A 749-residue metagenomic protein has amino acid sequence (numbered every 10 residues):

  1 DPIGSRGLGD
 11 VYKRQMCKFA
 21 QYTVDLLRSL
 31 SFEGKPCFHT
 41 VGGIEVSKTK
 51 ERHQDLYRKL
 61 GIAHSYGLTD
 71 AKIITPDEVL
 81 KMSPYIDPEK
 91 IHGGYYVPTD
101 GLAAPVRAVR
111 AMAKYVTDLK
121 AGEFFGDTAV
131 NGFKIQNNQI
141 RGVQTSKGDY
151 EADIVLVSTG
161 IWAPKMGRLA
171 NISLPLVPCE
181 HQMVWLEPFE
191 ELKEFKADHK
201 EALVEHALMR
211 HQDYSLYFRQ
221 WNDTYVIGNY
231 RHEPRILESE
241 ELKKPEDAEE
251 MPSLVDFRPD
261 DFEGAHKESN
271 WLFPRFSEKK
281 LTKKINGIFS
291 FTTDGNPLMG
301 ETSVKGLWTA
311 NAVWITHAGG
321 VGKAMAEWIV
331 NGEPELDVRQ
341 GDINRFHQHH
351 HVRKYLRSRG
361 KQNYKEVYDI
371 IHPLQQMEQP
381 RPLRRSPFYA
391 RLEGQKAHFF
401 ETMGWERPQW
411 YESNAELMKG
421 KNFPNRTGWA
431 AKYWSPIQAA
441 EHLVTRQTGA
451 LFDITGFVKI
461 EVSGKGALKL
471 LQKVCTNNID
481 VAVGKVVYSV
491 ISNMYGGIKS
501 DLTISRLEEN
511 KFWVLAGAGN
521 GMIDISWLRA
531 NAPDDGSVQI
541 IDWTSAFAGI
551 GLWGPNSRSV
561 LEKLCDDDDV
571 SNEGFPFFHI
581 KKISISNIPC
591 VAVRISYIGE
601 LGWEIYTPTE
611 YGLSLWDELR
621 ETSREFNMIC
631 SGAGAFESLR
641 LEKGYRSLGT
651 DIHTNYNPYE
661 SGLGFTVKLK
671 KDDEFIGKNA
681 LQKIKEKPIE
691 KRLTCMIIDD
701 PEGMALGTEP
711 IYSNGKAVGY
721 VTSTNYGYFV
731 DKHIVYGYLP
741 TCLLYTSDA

Functional and structural regions predicted by a protein language model:
D1-G4, L8, Y12, Y745-A749: Single conserved hydrophobic/aromatic residue that forms the stacking wall/gate of nucleotide- or nucleobase-binding
G9-M82, D213-F218, V226, S253 (+3 more regions): Dinucleotide-binding Rossmann-like beta1-alpha1 core, especially the glycine-rich loop that anchors the ADP
P36-E45, L80-L119, A248-S253, V304-N311: Helix-loop-beta segment of a Rossmann-like dinucleotide-binding subdomain
T99-S146, Y150: Helical element adjacent to the flavin cofactor pocket in flavoenzyme catalytic cores
A152-E194, D198-H199, G612: Central helical "cap/lid" subdomain
I172-S173, F189-K305: Active-site lid/adjacent beta-loop-alpha segment flanking the redox-cofactor pocket in flavoenzymes
D256-Q362, E366-Y368, Q376-P380: C-terminal catalytic lobe of FAD-dependent flavoproteins
D337-S747: Glycine/proline-enriched, intrinsically flexible loops and inter-domain linkers
